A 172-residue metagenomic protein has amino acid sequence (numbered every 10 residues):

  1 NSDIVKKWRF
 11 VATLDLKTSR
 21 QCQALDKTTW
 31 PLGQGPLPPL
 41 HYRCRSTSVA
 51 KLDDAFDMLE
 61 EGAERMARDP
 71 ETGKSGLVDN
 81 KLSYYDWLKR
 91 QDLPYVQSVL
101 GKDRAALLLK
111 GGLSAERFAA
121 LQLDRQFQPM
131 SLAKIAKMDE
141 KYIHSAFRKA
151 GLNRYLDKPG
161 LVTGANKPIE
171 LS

Functional and structural regions predicted by a protein language model:
N1-S172: Activation/maturation switch segments at domain boundaries
